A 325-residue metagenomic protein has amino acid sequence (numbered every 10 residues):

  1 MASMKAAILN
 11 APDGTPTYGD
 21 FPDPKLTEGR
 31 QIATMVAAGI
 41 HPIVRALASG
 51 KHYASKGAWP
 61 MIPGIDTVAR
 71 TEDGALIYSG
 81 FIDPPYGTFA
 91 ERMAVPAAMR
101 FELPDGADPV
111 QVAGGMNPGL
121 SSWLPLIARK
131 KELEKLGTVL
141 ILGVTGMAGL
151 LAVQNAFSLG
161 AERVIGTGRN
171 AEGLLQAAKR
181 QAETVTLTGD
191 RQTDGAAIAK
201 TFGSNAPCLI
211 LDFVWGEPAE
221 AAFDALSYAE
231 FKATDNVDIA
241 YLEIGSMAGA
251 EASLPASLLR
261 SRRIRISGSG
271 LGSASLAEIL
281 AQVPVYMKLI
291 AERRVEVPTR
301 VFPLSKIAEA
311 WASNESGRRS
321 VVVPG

Functional and structural regions predicted by a protein language model:
A2, E230-F231, L276-G325: C-terminal hydrophobic helical "lid"/dimerization subdomain of Rossmann-like NAD(P)H-dependent oxidoreductases
S3, K135-T138, A161, P207 (+1 more regions): Phosphate-coordination loops involved in phosphoryl transfer and adenosine-cofactor binding
P22-H41, A48-G87: Glycine-rich beta-strand-centered segment in the early N-terminal region that forms part of a ligand/cofactor-binding
I65-D66, L76-V144: NAD(P)H dinucleotide-binding glycine-rich loop of Rossmann-like/cofactor-binding domains, especially the beta1-alpha1
T88-F89, G168-Q176, E251-A256: Short, glycine/polar-rich helix-capping loops at beta-to-alpha or helix-loop-helix junctions that flank or form
G115-R191: Mid-domain Rossmann-like dinucleotide-binding core that forms the NAD(H)/NADP(H) cofactor-binding site
F157-F231, P284: Adenosine-nucleotide cofactor-binding segment
W215-E292, G325: Glycine-rich phosphate-binding loop and adjacent beta-alpha segment of Rossmann(oid) nucleotide-cofactor-binding
